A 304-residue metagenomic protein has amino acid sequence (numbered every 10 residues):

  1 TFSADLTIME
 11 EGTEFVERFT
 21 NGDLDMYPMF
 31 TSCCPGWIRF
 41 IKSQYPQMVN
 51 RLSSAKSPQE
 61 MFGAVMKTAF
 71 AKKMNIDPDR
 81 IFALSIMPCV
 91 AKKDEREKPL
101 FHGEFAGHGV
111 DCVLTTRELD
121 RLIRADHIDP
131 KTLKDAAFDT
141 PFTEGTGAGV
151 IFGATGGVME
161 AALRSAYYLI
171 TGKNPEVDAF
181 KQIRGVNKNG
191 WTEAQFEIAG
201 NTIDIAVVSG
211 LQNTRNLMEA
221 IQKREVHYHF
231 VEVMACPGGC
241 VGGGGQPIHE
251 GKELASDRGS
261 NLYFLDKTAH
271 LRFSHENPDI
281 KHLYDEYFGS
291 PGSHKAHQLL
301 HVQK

Functional and structural regions predicted by a protein language model:
T1-K304: Iron-sulfur-associated redox domains of electron-transfer enzymes in respiratory and anaerobic energy metabolism
